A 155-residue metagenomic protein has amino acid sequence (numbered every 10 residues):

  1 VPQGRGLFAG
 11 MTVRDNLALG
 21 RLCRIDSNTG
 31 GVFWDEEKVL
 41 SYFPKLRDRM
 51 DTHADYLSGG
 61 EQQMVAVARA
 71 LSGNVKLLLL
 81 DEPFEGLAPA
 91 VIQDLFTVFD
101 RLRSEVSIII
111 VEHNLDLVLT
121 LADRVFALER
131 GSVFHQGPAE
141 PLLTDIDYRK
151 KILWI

Functional and structural regions predicted by a protein language model:
M11-W34, Y42-K45, G137, I155: ABC-type ATPase nucleotide-binding domains, specifically the catalytic core motifs of the NBD
H53-L57, E61: Conserved ABC ATPase signature
A70-L71: ABC ATPase C-loop
L78-E82: Catalytic Walker B motif of ABC-type/P-loop ATPase nucleotide-binding domains
I92-E105: Helical segment within the ABC ATPase nucleotide-binding domain
E112-H113: H-loop/switch region of ABC-family ATPase nucleotide-binding domains
V118-T120: A short, surface-exposed alpha-helical micro-motif characterized by mixed small hydrophobic and charged/polar residues
